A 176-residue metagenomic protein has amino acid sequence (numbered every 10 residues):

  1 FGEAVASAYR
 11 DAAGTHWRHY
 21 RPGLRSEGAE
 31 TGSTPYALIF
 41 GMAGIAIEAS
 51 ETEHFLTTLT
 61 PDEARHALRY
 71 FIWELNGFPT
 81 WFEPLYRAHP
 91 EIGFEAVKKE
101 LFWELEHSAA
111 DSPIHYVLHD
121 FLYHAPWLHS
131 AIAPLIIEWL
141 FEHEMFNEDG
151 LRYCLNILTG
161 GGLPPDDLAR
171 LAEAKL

Functional and structural regions predicted by a protein language model:
F1-L176: Non-catalytic all-alpha helical scaffold/repeat segments
